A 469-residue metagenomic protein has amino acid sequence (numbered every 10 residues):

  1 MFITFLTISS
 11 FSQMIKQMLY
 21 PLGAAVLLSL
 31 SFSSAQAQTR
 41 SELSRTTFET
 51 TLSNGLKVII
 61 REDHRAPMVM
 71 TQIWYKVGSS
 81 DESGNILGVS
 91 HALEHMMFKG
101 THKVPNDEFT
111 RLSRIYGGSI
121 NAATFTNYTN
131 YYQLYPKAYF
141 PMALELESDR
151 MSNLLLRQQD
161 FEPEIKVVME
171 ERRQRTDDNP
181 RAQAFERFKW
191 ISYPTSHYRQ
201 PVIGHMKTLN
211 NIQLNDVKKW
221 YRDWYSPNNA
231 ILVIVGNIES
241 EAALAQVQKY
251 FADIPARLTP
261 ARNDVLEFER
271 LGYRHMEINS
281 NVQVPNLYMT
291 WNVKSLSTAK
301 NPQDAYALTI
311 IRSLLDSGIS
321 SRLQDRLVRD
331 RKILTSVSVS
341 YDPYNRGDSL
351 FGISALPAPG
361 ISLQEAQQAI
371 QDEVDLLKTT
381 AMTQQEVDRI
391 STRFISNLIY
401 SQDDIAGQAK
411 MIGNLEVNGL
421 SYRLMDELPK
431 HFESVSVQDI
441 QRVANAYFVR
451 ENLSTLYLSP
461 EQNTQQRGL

Functional and structural regions predicted by a protein language model:
I3-L22: Bacterial N-terminal signal peptides that target proteins for export
P21-S31: Bacterial N-terminal signal peptides
A35-T110, Y132-Y135, E145-L146, K218-R326 (+2 more regions): His/Glu-rich zincin catalytic helix
Q38-E49, E171, K189-A230, A242 (+4 more regions): Histidine-acidic residue clusters that define the catalytic metal-binding segment of zinc metallopeptidase domains
R61, A66-A92, D107-M151, Q183-K207 (+5 more regions): M16 family metallopeptidases and their MPP-like homologs
K99-K103, M151-Q159, M382: Short, polar/flexible loop-turn hinges at active-site or ligand-entry regions and domain interfaces
M169-R175, L266-S280, T392-S401: Short, conserved secondary-structure transition motifs
